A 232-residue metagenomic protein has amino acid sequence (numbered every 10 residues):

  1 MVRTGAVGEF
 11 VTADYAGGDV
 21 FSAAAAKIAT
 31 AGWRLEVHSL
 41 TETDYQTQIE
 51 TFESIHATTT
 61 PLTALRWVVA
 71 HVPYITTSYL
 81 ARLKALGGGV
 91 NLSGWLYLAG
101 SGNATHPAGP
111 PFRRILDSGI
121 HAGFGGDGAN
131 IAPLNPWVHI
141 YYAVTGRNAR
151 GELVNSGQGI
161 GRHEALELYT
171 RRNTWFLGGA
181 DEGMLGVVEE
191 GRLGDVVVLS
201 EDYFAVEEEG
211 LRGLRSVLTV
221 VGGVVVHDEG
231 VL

Functional and structural regions predicted by a protein language model:
M1-R34, L80: Active-site-adjacent helix-turn-beta-strand microarchitecture at beta-sheet edges that either contains or buttresses
T12-V20, S39, T43, I160-G161: Short, surface-exposed alpha-helical recognition segments that flank or form part of ligand/macromolecule-binding
A13-D14, A205, D228-E229: Short, solvent-exposed loop/turn elements at domain surfaces
A26-E36, T43-W67, H71-P73, T77-G88 (+4 more regions): His/Asp/Glu-enriched, well-ordered alpha-helical/loop segment that forms or immediately abuts the divalent-metal
G223-L232: Glycine- and charge-enriched low-complexity intrinsically disordered segments
